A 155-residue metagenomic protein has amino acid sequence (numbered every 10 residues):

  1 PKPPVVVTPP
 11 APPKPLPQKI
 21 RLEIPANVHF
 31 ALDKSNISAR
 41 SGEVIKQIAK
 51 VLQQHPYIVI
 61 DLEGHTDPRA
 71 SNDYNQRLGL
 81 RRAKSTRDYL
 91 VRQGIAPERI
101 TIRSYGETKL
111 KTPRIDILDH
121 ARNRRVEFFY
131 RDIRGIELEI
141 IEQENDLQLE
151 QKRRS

Functional and structural regions predicted by a protein language model:
P1-V59, R131-S155: Periplasmic peptidoglycan-binding/tethering modules of Gram-negative envelope proteins
E63-S155: Periplasmic OmpA-like peptidoglycan-binding domain that tethers envelope proteins to the cell wall
